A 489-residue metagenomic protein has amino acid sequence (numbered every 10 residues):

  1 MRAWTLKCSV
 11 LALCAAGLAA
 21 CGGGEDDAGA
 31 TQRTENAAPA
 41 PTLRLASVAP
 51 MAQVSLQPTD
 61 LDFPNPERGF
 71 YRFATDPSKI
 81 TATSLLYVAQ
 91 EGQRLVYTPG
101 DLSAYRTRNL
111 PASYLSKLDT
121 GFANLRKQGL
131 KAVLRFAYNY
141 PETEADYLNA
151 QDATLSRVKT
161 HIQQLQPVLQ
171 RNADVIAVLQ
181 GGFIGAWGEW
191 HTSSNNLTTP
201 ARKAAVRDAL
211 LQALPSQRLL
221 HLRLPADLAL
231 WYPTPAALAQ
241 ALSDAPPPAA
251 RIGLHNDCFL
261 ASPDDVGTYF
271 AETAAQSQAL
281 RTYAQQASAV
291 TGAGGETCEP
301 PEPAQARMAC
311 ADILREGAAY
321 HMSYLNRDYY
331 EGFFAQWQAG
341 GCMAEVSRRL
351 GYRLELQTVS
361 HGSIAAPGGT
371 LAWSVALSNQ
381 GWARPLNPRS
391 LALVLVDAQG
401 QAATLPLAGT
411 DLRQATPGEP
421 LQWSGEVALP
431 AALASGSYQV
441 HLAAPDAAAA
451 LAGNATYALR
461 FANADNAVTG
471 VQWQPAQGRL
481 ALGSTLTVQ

Functional and structural regions predicted by a protein language model:
G17-A20: C-terminal motif of bacterial Sec signal peptides marking the signal peptidase cleavage site
A40-L95, P99-D101: Boundary/entry segment of secreted carbohydrate-active catalytic domains
T83-T143, L155-R157, R218: Aromatic-lined substrate-binding rim segments of carbohydrate-active enzymes
Y114-K131, A150-V178, P200-A213: An active-site-proximal structural segment forming one wall of the substrate-binding cleft that immediately precedes
V133-T143, L165-L197: Active-site groove signature of glycoside hydrolases
V178-G182, E189, S193-Y330: Catalytic-core regions of glycoside hydrolase
A309-H361: Catalytic cores of secreted or luminal carbohydrate-active enzymes
A344-Q489: Extracellular/luminal regions of secreted and cell-surface proteins that mediate adhesion/ECM remodeling
